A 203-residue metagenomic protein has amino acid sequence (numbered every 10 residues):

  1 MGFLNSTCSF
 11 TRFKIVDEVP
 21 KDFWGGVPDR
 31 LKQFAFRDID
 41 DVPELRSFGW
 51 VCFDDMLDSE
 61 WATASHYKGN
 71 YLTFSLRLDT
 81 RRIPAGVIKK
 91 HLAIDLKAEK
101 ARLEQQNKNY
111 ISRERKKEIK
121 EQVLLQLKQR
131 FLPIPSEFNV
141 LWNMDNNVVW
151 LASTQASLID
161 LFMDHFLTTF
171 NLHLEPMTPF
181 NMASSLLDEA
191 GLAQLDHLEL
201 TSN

Functional and structural regions predicted by a protein language model:
M1-G25: N-terminal alpha-helical "arm" segments
N5, H66-Y67, L141-M144: Short, flexible turn/loop "capping" segments at secondary-structure junctions
T11-F13, L72-S75, N147-S153: Short cationic amphipathic helices and targeting signals
P20-D22, R81-I83, S157-I159: Primarily extracytoplasmic ectodomains and periplasmic/lumenal surface modules that are beta-strand-rich
G25-A62, H66-N139: Surface-exposed, low-hydrophobicity interaction/linker segments
F34-R37, D95-K100, M163-H165, N171-P176 (+1 more regions): Short, surface-exposed linear patches
R102-L186: Internal, hydrophobic cores of structured domains that mediate oligomerization or house catalytic pockets within large
G191-N203: Aromatic/basic-lined ligand-recognition segments that form π-stacking hydrophobic pockets flanked by Lys/Arg to engage
